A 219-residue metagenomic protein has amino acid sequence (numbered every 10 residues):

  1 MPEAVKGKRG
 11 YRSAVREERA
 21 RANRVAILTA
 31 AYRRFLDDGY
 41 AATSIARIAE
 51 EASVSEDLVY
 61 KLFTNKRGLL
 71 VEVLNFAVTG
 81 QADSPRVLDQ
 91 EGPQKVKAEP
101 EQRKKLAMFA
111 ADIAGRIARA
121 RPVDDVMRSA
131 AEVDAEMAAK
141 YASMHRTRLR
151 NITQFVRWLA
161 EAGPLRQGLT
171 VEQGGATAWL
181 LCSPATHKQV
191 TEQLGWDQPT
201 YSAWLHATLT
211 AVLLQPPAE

Functional and structural regions predicted by a protein language model:
M1-A22, E219: N-terminal intrinsically disordered/low-complexity leader segments
R9-R16, K95-E99, D134-A138: A short, mixed-charge helix-start or loop-turn motif at secondary-structure junctions
A26, A30, R34-G68, E72: Helix-turn-helix
A26, A30-D38, E91-K95, V123 (+3 more regions): Solvent-exposed, amphipathic alpha-helical segments
A46-R47, L58, L62, K66 (+4 more regions): Ligand-binding pocket scaffold of soluble enzyme catalytic domains
K66, E72, A82-A118, G175: Hydrophobic alpha-helical connector segments
M108, D112-R128, E136-A162, E172-A176 (+1 more regions): Amphipathic alpha-helical packing segments from all-alpha helical-bundle domains
A160-T208, P216-E219: Hydrophobic/aromatic-rich alpha-helical bundle segments in the mid-to-C-terminal region
